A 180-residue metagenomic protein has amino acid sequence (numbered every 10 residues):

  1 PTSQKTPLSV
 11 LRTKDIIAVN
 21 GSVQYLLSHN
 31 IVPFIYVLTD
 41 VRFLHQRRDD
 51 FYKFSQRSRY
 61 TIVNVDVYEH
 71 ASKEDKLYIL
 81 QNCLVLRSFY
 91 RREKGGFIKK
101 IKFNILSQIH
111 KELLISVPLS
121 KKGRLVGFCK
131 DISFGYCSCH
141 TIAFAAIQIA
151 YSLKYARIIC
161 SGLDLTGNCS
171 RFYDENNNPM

Functional and structural regions predicted by a protein language model:
P1-M180: Metal-ion/cofactor- or nucleotide/acyl-coenzyme-handling active-site neighborhoods
